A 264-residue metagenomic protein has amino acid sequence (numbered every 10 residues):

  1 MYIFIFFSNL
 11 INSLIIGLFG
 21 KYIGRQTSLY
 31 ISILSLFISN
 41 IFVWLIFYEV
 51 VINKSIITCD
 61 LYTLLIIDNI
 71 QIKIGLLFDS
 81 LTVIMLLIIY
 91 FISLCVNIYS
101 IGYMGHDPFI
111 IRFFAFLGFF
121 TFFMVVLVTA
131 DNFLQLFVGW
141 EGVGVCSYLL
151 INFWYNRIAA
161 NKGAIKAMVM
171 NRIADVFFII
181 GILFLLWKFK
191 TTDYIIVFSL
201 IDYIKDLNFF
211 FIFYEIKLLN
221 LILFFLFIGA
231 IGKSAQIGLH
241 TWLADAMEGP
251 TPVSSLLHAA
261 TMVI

Functional and structural regions predicted by a protein language model:
M1-I264: ...captures the hydrophobic TM-helix bundle architecture rather than a specific catalytic motif, and can also fire on
